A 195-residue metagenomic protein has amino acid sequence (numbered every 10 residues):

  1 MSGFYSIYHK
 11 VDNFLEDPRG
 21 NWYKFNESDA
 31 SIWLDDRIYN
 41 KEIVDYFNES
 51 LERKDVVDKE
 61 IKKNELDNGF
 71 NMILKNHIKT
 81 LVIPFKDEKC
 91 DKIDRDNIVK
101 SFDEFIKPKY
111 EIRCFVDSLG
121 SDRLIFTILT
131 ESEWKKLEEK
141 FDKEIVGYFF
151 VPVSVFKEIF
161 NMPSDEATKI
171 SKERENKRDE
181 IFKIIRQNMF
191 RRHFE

Functional and structural regions predicted by a protein language model:
M1-E195: Contiguous interface-forming segments/domains that mediate binding rather than catalysis
